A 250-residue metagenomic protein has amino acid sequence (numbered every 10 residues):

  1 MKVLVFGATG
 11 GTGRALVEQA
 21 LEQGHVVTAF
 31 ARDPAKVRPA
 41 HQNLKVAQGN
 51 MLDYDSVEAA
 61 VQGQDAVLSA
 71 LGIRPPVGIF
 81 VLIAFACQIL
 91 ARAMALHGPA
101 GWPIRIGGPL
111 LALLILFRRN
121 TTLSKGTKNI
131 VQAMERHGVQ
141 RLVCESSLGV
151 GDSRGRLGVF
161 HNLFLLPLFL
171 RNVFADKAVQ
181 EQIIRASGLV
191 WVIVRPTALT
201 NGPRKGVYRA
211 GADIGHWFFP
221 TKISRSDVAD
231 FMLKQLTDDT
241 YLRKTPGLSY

Functional and structural regions predicted by a protein language model:
K2, T9, W102, D213-Y250: Mid/C-terminal beta-alpha module of Rossmann-like enzyme folds, strongest in SDR-family dehydrogenases/epimerases
V3-H25: N-terminal Rossmann NAD(P)H-binding glycine-rich loop of SDR-like oxidoreductase domains
L4, A29, A35-N129, A133-R136 (+2 more regions): NAD(P)H-binding glycine-rich loop region in Rossmannoid oxidoreductase-like domains and their noncatalytic homologs
F6, F30, L68-L71, L142-L148 (+1 more regions): SDR active-site strand-loop-helix element
P76, L148-R154, L199-P203: Conserved catalytic-site region of short-chain dehydrogenase/reductase
D152-R154, P203-Y208, Q235-R243: Glycine/proline-rich active-site loop of Rossmann-fold NAD(P)-dependent oxidoreductases
E181-G202: Conserved beta-loop-beta element that borders a ligand/cofactor-binding pocket
